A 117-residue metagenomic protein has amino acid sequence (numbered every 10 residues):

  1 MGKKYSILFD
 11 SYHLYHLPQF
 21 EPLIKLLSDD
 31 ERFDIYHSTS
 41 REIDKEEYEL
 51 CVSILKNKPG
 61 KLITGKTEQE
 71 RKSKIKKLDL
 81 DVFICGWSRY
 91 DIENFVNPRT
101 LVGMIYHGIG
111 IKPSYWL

Functional and structural regions predicted by a protein language model:
G2-I7: Extreme N-terminal starter segment of soluble prokaryotic enzymes
L8-L117: Active-site and donor-binding regions of nucleotide-sugar-utilizing enzymes
